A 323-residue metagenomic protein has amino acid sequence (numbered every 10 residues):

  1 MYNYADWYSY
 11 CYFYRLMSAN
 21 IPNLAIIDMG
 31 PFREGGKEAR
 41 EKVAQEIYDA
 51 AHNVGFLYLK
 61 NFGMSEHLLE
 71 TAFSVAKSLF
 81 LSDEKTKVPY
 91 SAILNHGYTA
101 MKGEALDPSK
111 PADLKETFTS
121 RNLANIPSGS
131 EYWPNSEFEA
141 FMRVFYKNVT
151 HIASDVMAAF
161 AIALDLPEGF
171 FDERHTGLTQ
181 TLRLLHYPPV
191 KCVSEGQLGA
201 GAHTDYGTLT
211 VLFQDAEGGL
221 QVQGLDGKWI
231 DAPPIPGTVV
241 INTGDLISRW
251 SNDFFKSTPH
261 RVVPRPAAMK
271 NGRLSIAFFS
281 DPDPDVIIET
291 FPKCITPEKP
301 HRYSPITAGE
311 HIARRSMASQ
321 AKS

Functional and structural regions predicted by a protein language model:
N3-S323: Peripheral, non-catalytic segments flanking oxidoreductase cores
